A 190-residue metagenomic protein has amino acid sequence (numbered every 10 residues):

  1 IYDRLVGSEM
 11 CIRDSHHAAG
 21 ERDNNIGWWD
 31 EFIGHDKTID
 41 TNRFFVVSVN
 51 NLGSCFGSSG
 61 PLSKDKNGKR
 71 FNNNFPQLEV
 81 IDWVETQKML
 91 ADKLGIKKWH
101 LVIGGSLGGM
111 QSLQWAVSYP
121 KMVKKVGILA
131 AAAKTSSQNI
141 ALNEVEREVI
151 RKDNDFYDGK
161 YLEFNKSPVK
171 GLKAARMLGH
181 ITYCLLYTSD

Functional and structural regions predicted by a protein language model:
I1-D14, Y187-D190: Single conserved hydrophobic/aromatic residue that forms the stacking wall/gate of nucleotide- or nucleobase-binding
S8, R13-D65: N-terminal cap/lid subdomain of alpha/beta-hydrolase-fold enzymes
W28-G34, M110, E163-N165: Short alpha-helical segments and helix-capping/turn motifs at coil-helix boundaries
K66-G68, V123: A short alpha->loop->secondary-structure connector
N72-I81: Catalytic nucleophile-loop/oxyanion-hole region of alpha/beta-hydrolase and closely related hydrolase-like folds
I81-H100: Conserved acidic catalytic loop of the alpha/beta-hydrolase fold
H100-L101, S106-I128, K134-T135: Conserved hydrolase catalytic core segment
I128-S189: Alpha/beta-hydrolase-fold enzymes
